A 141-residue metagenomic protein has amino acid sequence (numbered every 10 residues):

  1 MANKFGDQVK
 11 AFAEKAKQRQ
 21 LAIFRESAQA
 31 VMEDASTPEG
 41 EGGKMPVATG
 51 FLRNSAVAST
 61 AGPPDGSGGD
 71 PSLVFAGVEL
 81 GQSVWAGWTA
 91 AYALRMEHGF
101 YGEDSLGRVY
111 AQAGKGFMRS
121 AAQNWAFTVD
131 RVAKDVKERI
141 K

Functional and structural regions predicted by a protein language model:
G6-G102: Short, low-complexity, charged/polar segments at coil/turn and helix-coil boundaries
A13-K17, D104-A122: Short histidine-centered catalytic/ligand-binding loop motif
Q112-K141: Protruding loop/beta-arch "assembly-hinge" segments enriched in small, turn-prone residues
